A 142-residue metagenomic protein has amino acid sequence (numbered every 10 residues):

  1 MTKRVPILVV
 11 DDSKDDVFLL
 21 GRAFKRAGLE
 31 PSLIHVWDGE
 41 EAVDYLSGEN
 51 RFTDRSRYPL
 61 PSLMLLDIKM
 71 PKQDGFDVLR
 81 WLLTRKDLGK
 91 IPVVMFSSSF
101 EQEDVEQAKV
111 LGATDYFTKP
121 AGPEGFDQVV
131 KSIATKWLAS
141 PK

Functional and structural regions predicted by a protein language model:
V5-D15, L20-K25, L33, M64: Conserved acidic segment of CheY-like receiver
G21, H35-L63: Acidic, metal-coordinating helix/loop segments flanking the phosphotransfer/catalytic sites of two-component signaling
H35, K72-Q73, V110: Residue-level signal for the "D+5" position in two-component response regulator receiver
E41, A121-I133: C-terminal output helix
I68-M70: Receiver (REC) domain active-site loop signature in two-component systems and cognate sites in sensor histidine kinases
V94-F96: Hydrophobic/aromatic residues positioned on beta-strands within the core alpha/beta folds
T114: Short, glycine/charged-rich "phosphate-handling" switch motifs in NTP-dependent and phosphotransfer domains
